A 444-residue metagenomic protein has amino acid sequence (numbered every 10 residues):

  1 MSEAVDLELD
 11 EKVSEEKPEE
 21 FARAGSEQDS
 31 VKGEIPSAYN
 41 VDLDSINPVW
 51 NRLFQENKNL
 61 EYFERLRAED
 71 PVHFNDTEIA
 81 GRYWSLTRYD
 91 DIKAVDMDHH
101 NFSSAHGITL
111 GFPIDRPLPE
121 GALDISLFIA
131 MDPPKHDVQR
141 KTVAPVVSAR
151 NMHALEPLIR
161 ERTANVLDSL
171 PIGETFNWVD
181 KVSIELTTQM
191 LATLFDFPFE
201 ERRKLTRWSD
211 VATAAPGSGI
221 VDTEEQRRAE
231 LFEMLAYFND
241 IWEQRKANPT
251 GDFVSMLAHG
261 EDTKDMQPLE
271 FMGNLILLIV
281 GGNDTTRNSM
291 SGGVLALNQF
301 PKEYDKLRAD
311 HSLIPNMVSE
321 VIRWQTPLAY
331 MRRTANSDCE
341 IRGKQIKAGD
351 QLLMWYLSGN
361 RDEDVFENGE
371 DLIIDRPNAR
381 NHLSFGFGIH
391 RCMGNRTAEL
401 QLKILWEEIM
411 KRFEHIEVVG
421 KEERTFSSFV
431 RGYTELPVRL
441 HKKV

Functional and structural regions predicted by a protein language model:
M1-V444: Cytochrome P450
